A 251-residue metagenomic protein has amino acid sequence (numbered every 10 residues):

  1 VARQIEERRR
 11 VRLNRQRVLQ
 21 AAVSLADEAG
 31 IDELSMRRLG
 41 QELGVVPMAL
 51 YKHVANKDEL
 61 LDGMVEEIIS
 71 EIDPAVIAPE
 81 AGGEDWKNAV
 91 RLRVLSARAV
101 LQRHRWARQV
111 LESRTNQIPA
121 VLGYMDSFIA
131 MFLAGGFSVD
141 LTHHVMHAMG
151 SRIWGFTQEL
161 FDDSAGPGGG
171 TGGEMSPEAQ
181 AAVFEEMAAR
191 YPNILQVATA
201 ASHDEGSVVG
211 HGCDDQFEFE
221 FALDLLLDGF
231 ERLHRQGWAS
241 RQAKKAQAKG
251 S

Functional and structural regions predicted by a protein language model:
V1-A2, D162-S251: C-terminal peripheral helix-coil segments that are non-catalytic and often amphipathic
V1-R38, E42-V45, A55-E59: Basic, helix-initiating cap at the start of DNA-binding domains
R17-S24, E59-A75, A89-A99, G123 (+1 more regions): Alpha-helical structural segments
H53-V54, V145: Residues in the recognition helix of alpha-helical DNA-binding motifs
P74-G123, V139-T142, M146-M149: Hydrophobic alpha-helical connector segments
S127-F184: A contiguous pocket-lining binding segment that forms or flanks enzyme active sites
